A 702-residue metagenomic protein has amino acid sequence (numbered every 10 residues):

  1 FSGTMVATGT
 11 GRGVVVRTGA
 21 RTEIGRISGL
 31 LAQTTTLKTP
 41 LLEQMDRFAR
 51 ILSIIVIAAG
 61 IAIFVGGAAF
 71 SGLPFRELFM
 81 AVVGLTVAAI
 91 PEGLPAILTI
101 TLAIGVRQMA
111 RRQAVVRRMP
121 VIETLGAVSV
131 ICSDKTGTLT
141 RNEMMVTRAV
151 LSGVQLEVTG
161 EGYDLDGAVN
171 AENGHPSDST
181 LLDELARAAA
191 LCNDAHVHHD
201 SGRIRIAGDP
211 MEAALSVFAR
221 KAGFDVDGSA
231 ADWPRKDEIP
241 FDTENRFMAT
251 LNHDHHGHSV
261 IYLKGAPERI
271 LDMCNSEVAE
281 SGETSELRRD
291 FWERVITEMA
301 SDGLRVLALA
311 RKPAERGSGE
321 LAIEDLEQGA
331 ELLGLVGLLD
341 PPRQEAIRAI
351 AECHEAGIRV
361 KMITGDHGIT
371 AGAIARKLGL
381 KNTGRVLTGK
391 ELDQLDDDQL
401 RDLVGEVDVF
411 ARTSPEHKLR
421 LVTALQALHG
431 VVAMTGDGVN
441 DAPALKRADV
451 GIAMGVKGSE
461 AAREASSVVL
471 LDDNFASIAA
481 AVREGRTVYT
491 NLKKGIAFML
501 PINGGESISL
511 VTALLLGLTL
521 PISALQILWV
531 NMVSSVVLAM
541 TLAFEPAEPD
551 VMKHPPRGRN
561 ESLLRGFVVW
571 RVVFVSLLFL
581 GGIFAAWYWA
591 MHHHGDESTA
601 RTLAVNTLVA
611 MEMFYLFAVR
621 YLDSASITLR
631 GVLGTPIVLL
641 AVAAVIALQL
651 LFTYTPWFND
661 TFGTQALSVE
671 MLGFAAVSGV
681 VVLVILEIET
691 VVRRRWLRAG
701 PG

Functional and structural regions predicted by a protein language model:
F1-K553, L563, H592, S624-G702: Conserved cytosolic headpiece of P-type ATPases
G60-F64, S576-F579, I583, E612-Y615 (+1 more regions): Helical transmembrane-bundle signal
I502-E506, R571-I583: Core segments of transmembrane alpha-helices that mediate helix-helix packing or line hydrophobic substrate/ligand
S534, F579, T602-F617: Generic alpha-helical transmembrane segments
G558-L577, E597-L603, V632: Membrane-water interface at loop-to-transmembrane-helix junctions
W587-H593: Long hydrophobic segments that form regular secondary structure
A600, R620-S624: Active/binding-pocket-proximal capping segment
